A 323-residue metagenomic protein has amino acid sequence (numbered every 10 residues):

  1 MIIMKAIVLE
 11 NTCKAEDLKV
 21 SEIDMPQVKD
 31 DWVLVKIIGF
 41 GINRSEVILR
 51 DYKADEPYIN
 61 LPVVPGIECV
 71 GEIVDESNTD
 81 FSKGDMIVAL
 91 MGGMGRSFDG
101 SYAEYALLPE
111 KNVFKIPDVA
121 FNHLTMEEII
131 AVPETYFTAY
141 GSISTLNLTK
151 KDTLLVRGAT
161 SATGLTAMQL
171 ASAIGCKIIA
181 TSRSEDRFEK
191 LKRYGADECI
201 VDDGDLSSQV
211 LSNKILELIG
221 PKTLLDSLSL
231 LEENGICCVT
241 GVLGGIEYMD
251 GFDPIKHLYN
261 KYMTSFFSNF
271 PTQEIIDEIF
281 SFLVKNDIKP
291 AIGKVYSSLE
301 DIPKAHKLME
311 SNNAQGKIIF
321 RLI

Functional and structural regions predicted by a protein language model:
I2, T272-I323: C-terminal hydrophobic helical "lid"/dimerization subdomain of Rossmann-like NAD(P)H-dependent oxidoreductases
D24-G41, K53-M94, G100: Glycine-rich beta-strand-centered segment in the early N-terminal region that forms part of a ligand/cofactor-binding
D80-S82, L148, L231: Short, well-ordered loop/turn sites that connect or cap secondary structure elements
M86, T153, G235-I236: Short glycine-centered segments of the SAM/dcSAM-binding site in methyltransferase folds
L90-G158: NAD(P)H dinucleotide-binding glycine-rich loop of Rossmann-like/cofactor-binding domains, especially the beta1-alpha1
I130-G204: Mid-domain Rossmann-like dinucleotide-binding core that forms the NAD(H)/NADP(H) cofactor-binding site
S207-I215: A short acidic, Gly/Pro-enriched loop at the edge of an enzyme's catalytic core that lines a small-molecule cofactor
K222-I288, L322-I323: Glycine-rich phosphate-binding loop and adjacent beta-alpha segment of Rossmann(oid) nucleotide-cofactor-binding
